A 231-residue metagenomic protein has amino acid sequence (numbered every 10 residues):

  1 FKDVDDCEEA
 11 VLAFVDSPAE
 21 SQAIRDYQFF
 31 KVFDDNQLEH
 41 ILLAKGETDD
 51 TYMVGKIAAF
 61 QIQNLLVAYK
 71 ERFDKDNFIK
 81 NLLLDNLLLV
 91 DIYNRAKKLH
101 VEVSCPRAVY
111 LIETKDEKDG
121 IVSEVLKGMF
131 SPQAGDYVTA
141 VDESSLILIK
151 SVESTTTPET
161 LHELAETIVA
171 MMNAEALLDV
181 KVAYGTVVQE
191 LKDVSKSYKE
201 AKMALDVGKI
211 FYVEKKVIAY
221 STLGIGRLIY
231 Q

Functional and structural regions predicted by a protein language model:
F1-K80, H100, A134, T167-M171 (+1 more regions): Alpha-helical/coil-rich non-catalytic "connector" segments in signaling and regulatory proteins
A44, K70, D85, D206-V207: Hydrophobic alpha-helical segments, principally membrane-spanning helices and signal/leader peptides
D50, V67-E71, L84, T160 (+1 more regions): Catalytic cores of large soluble enzymes that bind and process phosphate-bearing ligands
K80-L88: Regulatory cytosolic signal-relay segments
L87-Q231: Cytosolic nucleotide-utilizing catalytic cores of signal-transduction proteins
